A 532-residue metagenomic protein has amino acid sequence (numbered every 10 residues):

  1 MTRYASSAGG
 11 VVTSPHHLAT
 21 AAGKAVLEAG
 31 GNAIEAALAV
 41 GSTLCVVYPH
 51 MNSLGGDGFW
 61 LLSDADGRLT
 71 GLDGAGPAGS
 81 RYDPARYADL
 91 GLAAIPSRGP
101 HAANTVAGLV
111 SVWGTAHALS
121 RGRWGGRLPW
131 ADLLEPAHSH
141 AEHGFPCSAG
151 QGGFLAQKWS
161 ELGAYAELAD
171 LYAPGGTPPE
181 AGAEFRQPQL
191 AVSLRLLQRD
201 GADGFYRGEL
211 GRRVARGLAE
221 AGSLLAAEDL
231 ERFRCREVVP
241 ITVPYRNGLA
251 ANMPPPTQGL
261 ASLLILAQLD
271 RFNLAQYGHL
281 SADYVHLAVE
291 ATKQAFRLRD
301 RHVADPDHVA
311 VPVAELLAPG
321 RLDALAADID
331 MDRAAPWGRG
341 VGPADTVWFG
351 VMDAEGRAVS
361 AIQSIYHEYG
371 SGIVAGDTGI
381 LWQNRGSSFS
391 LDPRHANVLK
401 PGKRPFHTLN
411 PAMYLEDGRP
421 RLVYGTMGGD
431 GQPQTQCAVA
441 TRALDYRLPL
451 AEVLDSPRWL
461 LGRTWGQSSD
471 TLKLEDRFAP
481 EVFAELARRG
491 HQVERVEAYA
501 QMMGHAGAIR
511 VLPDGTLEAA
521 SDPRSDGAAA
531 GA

Functional and structural regions predicted by a protein language model:
M1-A21, A25, G31-D200, F205-R207 (+5 more regions): Noncatalytic scaffold domains of N-terminal-nucleophile
V46-G71, L224-A227, R357-L422, Y446 (+1 more regions): Active-site rim segments in enzyme catalytic domains, especially the processed small/beta chain of N-terminal
N52-S53, D57-D64, V347-M352, P411-M413 (+2 more regions): Short beta-strand scaffold segments in enzyme catalytic cores
E237, P343-T346, H407-L409: Short, small/polar residue-rich loop motifs at catalytic or cofactor-binding pockets
A251-G259, V347-G350, I362-I373, T426-P433: Glycine-rich phosphate/pyrophosphate-binding beta-alpha loops
G259-A275, Y414-L422, G429-L454: M16/insulysin-pitrilysin zinc metalloprotease superfamily fold
R271-I365, D377-T378, R385: Internal maturation/activation junctions in enzymes
E355, K403, Q436, D445-A500: Extended C-terminal subregions enriched in glycine
